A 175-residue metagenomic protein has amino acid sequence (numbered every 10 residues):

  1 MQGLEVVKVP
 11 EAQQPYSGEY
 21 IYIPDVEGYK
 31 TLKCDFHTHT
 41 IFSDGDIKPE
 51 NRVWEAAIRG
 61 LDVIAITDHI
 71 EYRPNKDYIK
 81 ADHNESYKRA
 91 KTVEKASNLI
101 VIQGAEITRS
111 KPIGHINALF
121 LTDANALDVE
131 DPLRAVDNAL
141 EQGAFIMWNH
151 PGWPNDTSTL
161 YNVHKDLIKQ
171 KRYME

Functional and structural regions predicted by a protein language model:
M1-P15, Y20: Short glycine- and acidic-rich boundary segments immediately preceding or forming the N-terminal edge of structured
Q14-L167, K171: A metal-dependent hydrolase metal-coordination microenvironment
M174-E175: Catalytic pocket-lining loop regions of alpha/beta-barrel enzymes, especially the amidohydrolase/enolase/GH5 lineages
